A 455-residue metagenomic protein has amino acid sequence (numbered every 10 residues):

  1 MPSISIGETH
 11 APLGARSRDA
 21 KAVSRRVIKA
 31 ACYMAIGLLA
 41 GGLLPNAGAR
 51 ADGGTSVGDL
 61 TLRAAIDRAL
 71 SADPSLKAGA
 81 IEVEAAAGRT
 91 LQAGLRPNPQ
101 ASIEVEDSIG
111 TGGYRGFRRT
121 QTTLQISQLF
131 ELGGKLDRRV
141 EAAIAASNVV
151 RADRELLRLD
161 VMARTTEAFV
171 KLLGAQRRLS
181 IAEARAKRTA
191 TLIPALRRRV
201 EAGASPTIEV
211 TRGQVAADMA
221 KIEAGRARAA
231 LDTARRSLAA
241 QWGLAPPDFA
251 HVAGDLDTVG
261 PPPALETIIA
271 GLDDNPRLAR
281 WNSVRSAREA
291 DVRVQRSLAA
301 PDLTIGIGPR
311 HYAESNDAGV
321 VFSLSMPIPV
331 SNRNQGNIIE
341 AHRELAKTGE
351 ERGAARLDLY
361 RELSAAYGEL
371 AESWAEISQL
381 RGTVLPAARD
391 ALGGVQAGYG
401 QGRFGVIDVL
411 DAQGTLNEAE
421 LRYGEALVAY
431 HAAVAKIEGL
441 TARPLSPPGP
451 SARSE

Functional and structural regions predicted by a protein language model:
P2-I4, H10, A15, K21-V23 (+4 more regions): Acidic, low-complexity, intrinsically disordered peripheral segments
S3-S5, R154-D274, A366-E369, S373 (+1 more regions): Periplasmic alpha-helical coiled-coil/stalk elements that build and connect Gram-negative outer-membrane
A31-G42: Bacterial N-terminal signal peptides
D52-G58, S102-K135, R139, F249-P263 (+2 more regions): Small/polar, glycine/serine/threonine/aspartate-rich low-complexity segments that form flexible
A64-L70, S205, E209-V210, Q214 (+3 more regions): Amphipathic alpha-helical coiled-coil scaffold segments and their short linker/junction regions
D67-K77, E84-N98, G113-G116, L124-E141 (+8 more regions): A glycine-/polar-enriched beta->alpha junction
A78-T90, L157, V161-A182, T191-P194 (+6 more regions): Amphipathic alpha-helical coiled-coil segments
